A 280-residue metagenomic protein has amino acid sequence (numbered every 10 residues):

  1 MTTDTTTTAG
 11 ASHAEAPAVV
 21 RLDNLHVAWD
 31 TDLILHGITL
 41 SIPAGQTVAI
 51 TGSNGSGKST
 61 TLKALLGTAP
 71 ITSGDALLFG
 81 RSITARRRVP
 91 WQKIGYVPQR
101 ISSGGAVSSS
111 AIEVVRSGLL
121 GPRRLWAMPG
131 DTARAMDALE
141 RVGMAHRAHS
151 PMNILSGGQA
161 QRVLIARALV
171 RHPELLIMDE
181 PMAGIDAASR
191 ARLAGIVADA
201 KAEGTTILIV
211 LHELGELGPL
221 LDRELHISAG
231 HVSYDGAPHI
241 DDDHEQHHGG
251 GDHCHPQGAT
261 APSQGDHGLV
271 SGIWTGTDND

Functional and structural regions predicted by a protein language model:
L66: Helix-to-loop junction immediately C-terminal to a conserved catalytic motif
G74-A85, V89-P90: Conserved ABC transporter NBD signature motif
P129-R147: Conserved ABC ATPase "signature" region
P151-L155: Conserved ABC ATPase signature
H172: Conserved catalytic motifs of ABC-family nucleotide-binding domains
L176-D179: Catalytic Walker B motif of ABC-type/P-loop ATPase nucleotide-binding domains
L211-H212: H-loop/switch region of ABC-family ATPase nucleotide-binding domains
